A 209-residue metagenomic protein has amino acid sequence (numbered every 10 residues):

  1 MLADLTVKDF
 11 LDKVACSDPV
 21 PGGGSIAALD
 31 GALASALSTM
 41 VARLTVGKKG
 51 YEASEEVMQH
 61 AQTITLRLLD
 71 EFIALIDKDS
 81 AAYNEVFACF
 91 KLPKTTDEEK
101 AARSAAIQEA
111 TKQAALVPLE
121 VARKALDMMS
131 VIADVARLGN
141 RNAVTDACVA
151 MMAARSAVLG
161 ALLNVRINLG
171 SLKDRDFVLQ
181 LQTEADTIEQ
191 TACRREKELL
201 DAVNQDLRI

Functional and structural regions predicted by a protein language model:
L2-P21: Short, hydrophobic/aliphatic alpha-helical segments
C16-L37, A143-A161: Conserved phosphate/anionic-ligand binding catalytic regions in large, soluble enzymes, centered on
L29-L33, A61, L68-L75, A114-K124 (+3 more regions): Amphipathic alpha-helix face/heptad-repeat signature
L37-L44: A conserved active-site cap/scaffold subdomain adjacent to cofactor or substrate pockets
K48-M58, D97, V144, L172-L179: Short, surface-exposed loop/turn segments at secondary-structure junctions
K49-F87, I188, R195: A structural-propensity feature for long, helix-poor, extended segments
D79, Y83-M152, S156: Amphipathic alpha-helical interface segments
M128-V131, A143-A202, I209: Preference for long, well-ordered alpha-helical segments
